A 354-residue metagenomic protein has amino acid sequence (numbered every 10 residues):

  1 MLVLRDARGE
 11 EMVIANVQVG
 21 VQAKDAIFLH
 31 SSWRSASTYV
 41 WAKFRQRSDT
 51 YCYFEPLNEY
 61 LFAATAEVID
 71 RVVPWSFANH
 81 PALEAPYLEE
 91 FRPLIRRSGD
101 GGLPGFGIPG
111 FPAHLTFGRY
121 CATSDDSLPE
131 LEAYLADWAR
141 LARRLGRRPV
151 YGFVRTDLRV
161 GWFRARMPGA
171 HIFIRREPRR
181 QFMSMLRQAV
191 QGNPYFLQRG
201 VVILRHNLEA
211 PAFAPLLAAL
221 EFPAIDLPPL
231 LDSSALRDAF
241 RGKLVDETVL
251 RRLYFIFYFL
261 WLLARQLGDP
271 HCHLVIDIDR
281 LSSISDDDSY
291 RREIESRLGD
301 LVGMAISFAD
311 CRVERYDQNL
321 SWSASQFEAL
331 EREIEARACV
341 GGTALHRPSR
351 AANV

Functional and structural regions predicted by a protein language model:
M1-I27, A224-V354: PAPS-dependent sulfotransferases, especially Golgi type II membrane carbohydrate sulfotransferases
S31: The Walker A (P-loop) glycine that initiates the GxxxxGKT/S ATP-binding motif of P-loop NTPases
R34-S35: ATP-binding Walker
T38-T50: A conserved segment at the C-terminal end of the G1
Y39, R159-R166: A short acidic, amphipathic alpha-helical/loop segment
E55-P149: PAPS-dependent sulfation machinery
D100-G118, Q198-T248: Extended, charge-rich helix/loop segments that form flexible, surface "patches" used to engage negatively charged
G152-F153, M167-R187: Conserved phosphate-donor/acceptor-positioning beta-strand/loop module used by diverse small-molecule
